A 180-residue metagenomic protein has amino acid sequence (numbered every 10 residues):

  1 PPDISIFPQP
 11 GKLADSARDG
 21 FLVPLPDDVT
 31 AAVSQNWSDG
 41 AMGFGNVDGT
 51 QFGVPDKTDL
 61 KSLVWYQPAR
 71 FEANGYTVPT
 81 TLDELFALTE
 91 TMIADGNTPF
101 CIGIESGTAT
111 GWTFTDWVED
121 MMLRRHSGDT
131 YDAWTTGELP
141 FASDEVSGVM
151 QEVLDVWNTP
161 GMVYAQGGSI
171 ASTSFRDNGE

Functional and structural regions predicted by a protein language model:
P1, D19, R70-F71, A87-D95 (+1 more regions): Short helices/loops that flank or line small-molecule/ion binding pockets
P2-F7, C101: Periplasmic-binding protein-like
P8-S62, F86, T113: Hinge/lid segment of periplasmic solute-binding proteins
Q9-K12, F21, A41, Q67 (+4 more regions): Stable alpha-helical elements in mature extracytoplasmic
P10-G11, L82-F86, Q166-E180: Short helix-initiation/N-cap motifs at beta->coil->alpha
V47, F52-D56, S62, F86-A142 (+1 more regions): Extracytoplasmic/periplasmic solute-binding protein
A69-P79: Aromatic-glycine-rich donor-binding/catalytic loop that engages nucleotide-sugar donors across glycosyltransferases
T89, T135-A171: Glycine-centered hinge/linker elements that transmit conformational signals in sensory and ligand-binding systems
